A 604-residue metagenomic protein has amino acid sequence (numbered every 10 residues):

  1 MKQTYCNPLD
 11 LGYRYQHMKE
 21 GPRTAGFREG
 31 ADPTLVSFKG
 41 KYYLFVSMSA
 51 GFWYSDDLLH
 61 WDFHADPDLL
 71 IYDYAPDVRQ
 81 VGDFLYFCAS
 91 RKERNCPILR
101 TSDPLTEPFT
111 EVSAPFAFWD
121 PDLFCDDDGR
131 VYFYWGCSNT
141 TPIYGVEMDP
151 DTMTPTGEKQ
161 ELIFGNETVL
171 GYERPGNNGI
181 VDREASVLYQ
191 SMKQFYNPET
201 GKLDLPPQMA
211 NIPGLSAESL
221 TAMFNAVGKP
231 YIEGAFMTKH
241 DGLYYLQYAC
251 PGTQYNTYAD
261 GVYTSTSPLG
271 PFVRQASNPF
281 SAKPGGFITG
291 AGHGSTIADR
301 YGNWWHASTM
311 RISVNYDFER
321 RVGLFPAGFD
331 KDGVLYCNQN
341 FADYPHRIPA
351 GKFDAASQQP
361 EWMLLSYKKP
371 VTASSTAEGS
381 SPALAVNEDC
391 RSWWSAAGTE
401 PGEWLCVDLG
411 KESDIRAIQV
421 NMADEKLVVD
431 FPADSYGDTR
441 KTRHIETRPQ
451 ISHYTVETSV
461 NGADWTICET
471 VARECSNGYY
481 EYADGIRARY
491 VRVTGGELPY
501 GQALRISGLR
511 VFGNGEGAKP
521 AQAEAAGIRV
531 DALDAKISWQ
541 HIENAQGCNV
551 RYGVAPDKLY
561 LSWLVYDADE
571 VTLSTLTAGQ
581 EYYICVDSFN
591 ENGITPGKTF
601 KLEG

Functional and structural regions predicted by a protein language model:
M1-V227, K239-Y244, Y248-G286, Y301 (+1 more regions): Beta-rich carbohydrate-recognition and catalytic domains
L85, Y244, I415, C548 (+1 more regions): Short beta-strand segments enriched for Tyr within beta-sheet-rich domains, predominantly fibronectin type III
G261, S452, N477-Y479, D567-T572: Short S/T/G- and acidic-enriched coil/turn segments that sit immediately N-terminal to beta-strands in beta-sandwich
D389-I467, R473-A532, Q540, A578 (+1 more regions): Aromatic, loop-rich ligand-recognition surfaces of beta-strand-rich domains
H453, E457-T458, H541-D567: Extracellular low-complexity, O-glycosylation-prone stalks/linkers
E469-E474, S562-A568: Short beta-strand segments within Ig-like beta-sandwich modules, predominantly Fibronectin type-III
A503-L504, A518, F589-G604: Extracellular fibronectin type III
L573-I594: Beta-strand-rich modules
